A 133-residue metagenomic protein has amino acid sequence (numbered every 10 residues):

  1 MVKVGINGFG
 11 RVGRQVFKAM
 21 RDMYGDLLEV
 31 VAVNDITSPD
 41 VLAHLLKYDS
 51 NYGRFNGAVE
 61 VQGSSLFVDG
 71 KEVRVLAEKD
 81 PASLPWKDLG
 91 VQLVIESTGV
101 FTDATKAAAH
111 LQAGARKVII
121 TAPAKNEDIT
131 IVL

Functional and structural regions predicted by a protein language model:
M1-L133: N-terminal Rossmann-like NAD(P) cofactor-binding subdomain of oxidoreductases, focused on the glycine-rich
